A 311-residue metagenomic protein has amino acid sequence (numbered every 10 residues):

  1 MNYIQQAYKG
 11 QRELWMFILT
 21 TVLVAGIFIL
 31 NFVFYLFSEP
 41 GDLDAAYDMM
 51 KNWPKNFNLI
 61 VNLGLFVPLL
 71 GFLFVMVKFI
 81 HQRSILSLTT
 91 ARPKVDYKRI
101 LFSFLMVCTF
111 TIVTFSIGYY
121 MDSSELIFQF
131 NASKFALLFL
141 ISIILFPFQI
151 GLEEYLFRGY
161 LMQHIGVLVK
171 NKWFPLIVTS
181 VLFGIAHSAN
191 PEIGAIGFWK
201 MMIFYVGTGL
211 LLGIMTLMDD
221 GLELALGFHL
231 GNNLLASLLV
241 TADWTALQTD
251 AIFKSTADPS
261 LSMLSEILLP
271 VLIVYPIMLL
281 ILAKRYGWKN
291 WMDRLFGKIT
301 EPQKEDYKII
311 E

Functional and structural regions predicted by a protein language model:
M1-S84, A251-E311: N-terminal, membrane-interfacial amphipathic/helix-forming hydrophobic leader that caps and precedes the first
N2-Q6, S87, Y119-I127, A186 (+1 more regions): Juxtamembrane/disordered regions of integral membrane proteins
R12-T20, P54, N58-N62, F66 (+8 more regions): Residue-level signature of transmembrane alpha-helical entry/exit and packing/kink sites in multi-pass membrane
L19-F32, L65, M106, F110 (+1 more regions): Hydrophobic alpha-helical membrane-insertion segments
L30-A45, S116-S123, A242-A246: Membrane-helix interface motif
A46-N56, I60, I85-L152, M162 (+2 more regions): Juxtamembrane helix-loop-helix connectors linking adjacent transmembrane helices in multi-pass membrane enzymes
L65-M76, F104-F115, I177-V181: Hydrophobic alpha-helical transmembrane segments of multi-pass integral membrane proteins
F139-D306, I310: Transmembrane helix-loop-helix hairpins at the membrane interface of multi-pass integral membrane proteins
